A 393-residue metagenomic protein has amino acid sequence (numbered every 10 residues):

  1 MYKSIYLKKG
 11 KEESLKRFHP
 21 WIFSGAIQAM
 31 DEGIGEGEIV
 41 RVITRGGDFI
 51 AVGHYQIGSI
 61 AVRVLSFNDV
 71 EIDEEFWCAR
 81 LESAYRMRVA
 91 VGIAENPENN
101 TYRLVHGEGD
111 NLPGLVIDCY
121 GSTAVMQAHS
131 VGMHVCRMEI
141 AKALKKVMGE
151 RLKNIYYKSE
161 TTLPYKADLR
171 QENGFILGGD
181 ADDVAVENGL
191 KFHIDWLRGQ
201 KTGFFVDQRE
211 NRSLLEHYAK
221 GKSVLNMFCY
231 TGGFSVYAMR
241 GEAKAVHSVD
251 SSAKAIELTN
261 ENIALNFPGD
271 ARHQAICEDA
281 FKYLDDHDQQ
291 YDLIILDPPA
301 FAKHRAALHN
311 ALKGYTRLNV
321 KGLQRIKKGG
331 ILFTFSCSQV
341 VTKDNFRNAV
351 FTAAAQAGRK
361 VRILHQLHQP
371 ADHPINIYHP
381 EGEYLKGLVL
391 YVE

Functional and structural regions predicted by a protein language model:
M1-L115, C119: Non-catalytic accessory regions of SAM-dependent methyltransferases
V105-D118, H134-F205, S213: Non-catalytic substrate-recognition/targeting regions of SAM-dependent transferases
G221-Y230: Conserved class I S-adenosyl-L-methionine
T231-K244: Conserved SAM-binding loop of SAM-dependent methyltransferases across substrates and taxa, primarily the Class I
A245-D250: Conserved SAM-binding motif I beta-strand of class I
S252-I295: S-adenosyl-L-methionine
Y291-K321: Mobile active-site "lid"/loop adjacent to the S-adenosyl-L-methionine
I331-E393: C-terminal catalytic and target-recognition region of SAM-dependent MTase-like enzymes, primarily methyltransferases
